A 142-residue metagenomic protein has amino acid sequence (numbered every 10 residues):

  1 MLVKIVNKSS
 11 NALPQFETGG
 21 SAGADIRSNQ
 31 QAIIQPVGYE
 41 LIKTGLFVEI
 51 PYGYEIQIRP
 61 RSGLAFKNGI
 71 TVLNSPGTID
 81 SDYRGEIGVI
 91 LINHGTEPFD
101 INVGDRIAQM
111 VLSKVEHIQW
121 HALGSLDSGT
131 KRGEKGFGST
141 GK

Functional and structural regions predicted by a protein language model:
M1-K142: DUTPase catalytic domain/fold
